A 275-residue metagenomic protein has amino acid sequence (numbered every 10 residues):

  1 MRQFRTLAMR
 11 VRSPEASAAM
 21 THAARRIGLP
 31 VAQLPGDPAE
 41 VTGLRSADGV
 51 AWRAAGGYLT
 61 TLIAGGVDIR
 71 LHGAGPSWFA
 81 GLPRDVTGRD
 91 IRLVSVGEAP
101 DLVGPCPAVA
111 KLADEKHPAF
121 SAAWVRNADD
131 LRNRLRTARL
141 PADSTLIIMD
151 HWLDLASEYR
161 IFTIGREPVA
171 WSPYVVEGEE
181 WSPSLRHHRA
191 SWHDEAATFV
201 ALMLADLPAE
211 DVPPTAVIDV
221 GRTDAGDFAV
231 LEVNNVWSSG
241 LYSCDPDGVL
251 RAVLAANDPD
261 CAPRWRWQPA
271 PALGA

Functional and structural regions predicted by a protein language model:
R2-A205: Active-site nucleotide/adenylate-binding loops and adjacent lid/helix of ATP-dependent enzymes
D114, H151-L153, R222-D224, N234-W237: Short, flexible loop/turn elements at secondary-structure junctions
M149-D150, E158-Y159, V212-D224: A short glycine-rich, hydrophobically flanked beta-strand micro-motif that places a catalytic Asp/Glu for divalent metal
D211-P213, D224-A275: C-terminal active-site "lid" helix and adjoining low-complexity regulatory extension at the edge of ATP-using catalytic
